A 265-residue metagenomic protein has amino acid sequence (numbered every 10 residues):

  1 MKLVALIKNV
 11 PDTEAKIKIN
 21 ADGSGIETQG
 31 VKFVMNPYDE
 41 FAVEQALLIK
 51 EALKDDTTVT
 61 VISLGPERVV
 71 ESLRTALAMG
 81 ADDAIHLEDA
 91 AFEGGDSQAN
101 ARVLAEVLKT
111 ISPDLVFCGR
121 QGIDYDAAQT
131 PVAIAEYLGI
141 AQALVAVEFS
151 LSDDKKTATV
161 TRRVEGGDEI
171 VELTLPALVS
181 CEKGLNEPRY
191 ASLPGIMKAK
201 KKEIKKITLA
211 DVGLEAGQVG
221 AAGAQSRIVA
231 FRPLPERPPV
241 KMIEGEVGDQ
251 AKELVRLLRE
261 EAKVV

Functional and structural regions predicted by a protein language model:
M1-V265: N-terminal glycine-rich FAD/FM-binding segment characteristic of electron-transfer flavoproteins
